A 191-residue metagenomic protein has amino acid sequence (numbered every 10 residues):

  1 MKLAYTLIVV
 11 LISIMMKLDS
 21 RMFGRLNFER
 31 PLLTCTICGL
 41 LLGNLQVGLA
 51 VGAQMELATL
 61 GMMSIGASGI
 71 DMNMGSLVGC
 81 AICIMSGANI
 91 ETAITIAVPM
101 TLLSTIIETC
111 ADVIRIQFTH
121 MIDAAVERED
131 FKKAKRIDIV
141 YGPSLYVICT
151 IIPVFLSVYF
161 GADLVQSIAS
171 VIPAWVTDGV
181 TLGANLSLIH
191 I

Functional and structural regions predicted by a protein language model:
M1-M74: Hydrophobic transmembrane alpha-helices
I8-I12, P31, C35, G39 (+8 more regions): Alpha-helical transmembrane segments in multi-pass membrane proteins
M16-S20, V47, C83, G87 (+4 more regions): Generic secondary-structure signature for well-ordered alpha-helical cores
A53, L57-M121: Hydrophobic, small-residue-rich transmembrane alpha-helices and their short perimembrane loops in multi-pass membrane
I94-G179: Helix-loop-helix junctions within the multi-pass membrane cores of secondary transporters/permeases
D178-S187: Alpha-helical transmembrane segments of multi-pass membrane proteins
I189-I191: Conserved small/polar residues in nucleotide/adenosyl-binding loops
